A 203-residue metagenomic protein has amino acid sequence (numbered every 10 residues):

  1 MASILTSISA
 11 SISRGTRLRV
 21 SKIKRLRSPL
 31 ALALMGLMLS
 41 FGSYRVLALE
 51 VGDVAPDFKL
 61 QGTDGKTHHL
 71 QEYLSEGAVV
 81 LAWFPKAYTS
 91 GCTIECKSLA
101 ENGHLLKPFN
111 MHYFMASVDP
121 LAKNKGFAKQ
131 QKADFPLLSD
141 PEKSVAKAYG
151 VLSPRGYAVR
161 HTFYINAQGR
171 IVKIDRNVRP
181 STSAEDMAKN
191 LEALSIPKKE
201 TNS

Functional and structural regions predicted by a protein language model:
M1-R25: N-terminal secretory signal peptides that target proteins for export/translocation
S21, P29-F41: Bacterial N-terminal signal peptides
Y44-A48: Sec/Tat signal peptide C-region and signal peptidase I cleavage site
V54, Y157-V159: Short, small/polar residue-rich loop motifs at catalytic or cofactor-binding pockets
K59-A78: A short beta-strand-turn-helix
Y73-T93: Short active-site neighborhood of thiol/selenol oxidoreductases, capturing the structured segment around
Y88, T93-Q131, E142-K147: Structural microenvironment flanking redox-active thiols in thiol-disulfide oxidoreductases
V159-S203: Thiol-/selenol-based redox modules, centered on thioredoxin-like and closely related oxidoreductase domains
